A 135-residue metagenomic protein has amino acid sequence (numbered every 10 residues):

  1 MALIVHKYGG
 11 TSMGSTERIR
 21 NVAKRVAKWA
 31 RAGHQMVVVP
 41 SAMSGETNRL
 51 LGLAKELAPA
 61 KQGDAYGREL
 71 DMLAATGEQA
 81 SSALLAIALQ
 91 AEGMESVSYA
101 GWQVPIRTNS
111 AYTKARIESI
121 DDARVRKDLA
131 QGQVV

Functional and structural regions predicted by a protein language model:
M1-V135: Nucleotide/pyrophosphate-binding catalytic subdomain
